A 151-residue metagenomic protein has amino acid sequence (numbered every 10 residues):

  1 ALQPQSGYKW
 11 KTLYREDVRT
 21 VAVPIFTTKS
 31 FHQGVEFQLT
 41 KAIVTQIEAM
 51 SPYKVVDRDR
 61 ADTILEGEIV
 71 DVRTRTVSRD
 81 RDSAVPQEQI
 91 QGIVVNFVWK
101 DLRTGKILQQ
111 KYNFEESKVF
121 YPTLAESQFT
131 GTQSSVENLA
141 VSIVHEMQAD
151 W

Functional and structural regions predicted by a protein language model:
A1-R60, V70, T74, R103 (+2 more regions): A structural "domain/chain start" motif
K9, A49-K54, D59-L108, S117-T132 (+1 more regions): Surface-exposed short loop/turn segments
